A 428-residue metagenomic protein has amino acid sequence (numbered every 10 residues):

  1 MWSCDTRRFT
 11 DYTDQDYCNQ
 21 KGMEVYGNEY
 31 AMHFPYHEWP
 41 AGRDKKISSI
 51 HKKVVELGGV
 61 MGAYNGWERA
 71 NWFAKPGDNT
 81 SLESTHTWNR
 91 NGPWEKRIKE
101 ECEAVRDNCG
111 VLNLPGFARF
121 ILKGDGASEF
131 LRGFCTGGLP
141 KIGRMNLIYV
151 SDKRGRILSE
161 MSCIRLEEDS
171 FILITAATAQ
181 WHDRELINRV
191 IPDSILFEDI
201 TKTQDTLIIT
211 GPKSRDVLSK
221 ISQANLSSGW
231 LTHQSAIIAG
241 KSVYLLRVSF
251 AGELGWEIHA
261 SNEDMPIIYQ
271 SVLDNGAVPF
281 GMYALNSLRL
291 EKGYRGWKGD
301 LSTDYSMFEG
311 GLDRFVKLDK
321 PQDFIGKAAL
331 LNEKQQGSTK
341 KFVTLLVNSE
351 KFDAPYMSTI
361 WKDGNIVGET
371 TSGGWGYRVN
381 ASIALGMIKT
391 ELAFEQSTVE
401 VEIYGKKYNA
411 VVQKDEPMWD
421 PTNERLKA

Functional and structural regions predicted by a protein language model:
M1-A428: Glycine/proline-enriched, intrinsically flexible loops and inter-domain linkers
